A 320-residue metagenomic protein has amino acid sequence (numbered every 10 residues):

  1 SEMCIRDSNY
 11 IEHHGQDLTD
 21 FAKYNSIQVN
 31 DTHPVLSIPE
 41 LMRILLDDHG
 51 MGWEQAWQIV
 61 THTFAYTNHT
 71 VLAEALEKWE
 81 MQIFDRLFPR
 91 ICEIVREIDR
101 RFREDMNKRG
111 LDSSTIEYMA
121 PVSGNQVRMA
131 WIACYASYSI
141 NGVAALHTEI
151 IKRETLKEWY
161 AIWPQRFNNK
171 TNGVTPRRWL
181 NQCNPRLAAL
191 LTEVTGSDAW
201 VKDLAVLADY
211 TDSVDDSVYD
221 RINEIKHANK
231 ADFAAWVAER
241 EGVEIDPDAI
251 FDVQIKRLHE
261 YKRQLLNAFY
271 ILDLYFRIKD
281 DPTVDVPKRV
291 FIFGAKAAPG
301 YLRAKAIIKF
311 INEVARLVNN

Functional and structural regions predicted by a protein language model:
E2-I5: Short, small-residue-biased leader/transition segments that mark boundaries at the very start of proteins
D7-K23: Active-site palm subdomain of RNA-directed nucleic acid polymerases
D20-V29, R43-D47, G124-Q126, E241-E244 (+1 more regions): Active-site-adjacent structural elements in folded domains
D31-M42, Q55, I59-V60, V71 (+4 more regions): Extended, hydrophobic alpha-helical segments in both membrane/secreted and soluble proteins
M42-R103, L180-A208, V286-A295: Extended, well-ordered alpha-helical scaffold/bundle regions in very large, multi-domain proteins
W79, I83-N141, A145: Polar, glycine-rich mid-to-C-terminal structural blocks that act as macromolecule-binding/assembly scaffolds
D99-F102, M106, A133-A136, I150 (+3 more regions): C-terminal amphipathic alpha-helical interaction region
N141-A161, P176: A short, active-site helix/loop in glycosyltransferases that binds the activated sugar's phosphate group
